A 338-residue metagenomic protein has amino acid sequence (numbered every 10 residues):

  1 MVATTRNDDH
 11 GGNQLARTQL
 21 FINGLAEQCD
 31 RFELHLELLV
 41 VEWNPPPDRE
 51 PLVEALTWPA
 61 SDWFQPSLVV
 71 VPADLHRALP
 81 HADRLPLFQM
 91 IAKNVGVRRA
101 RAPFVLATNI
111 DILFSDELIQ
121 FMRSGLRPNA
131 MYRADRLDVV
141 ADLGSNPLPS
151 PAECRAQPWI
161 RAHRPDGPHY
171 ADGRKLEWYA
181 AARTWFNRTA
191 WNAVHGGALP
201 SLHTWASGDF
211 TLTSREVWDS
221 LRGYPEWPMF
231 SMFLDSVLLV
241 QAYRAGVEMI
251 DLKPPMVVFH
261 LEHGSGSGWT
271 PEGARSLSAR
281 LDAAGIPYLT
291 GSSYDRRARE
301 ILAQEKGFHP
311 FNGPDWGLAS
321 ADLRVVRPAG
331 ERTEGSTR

Functional and structural regions predicted by a protein language model:
M1-A3, I22-L25, L36-V41: Hydrophobic targeting segments
L15-H35, T57-P59: Short, acidic, metal-binding catalytic loop of nucleotide-sugar glycosyltransferases
E33-P47, P66-A73: Short beta-strand/loop segment that forms part of the nucleotide-sugar
W43, T108-I110, D135: Active-site acidic Asp-centered loop
R49-R99: Active-site-proximal specificity loops/subdomain of glycosyltransferases
D83-L85, V97-R98, S115-W227: Conserved catalytic core of nucleotide-sugar-dependent glycosyltransferases
V105: Short aromatic/hydrophobic "clamp" motif used to bind/position activated sugar donors
N192-A193, L199-S207, E216, W227-R338: C-terminal catalytic/acceptor-binding lobe
